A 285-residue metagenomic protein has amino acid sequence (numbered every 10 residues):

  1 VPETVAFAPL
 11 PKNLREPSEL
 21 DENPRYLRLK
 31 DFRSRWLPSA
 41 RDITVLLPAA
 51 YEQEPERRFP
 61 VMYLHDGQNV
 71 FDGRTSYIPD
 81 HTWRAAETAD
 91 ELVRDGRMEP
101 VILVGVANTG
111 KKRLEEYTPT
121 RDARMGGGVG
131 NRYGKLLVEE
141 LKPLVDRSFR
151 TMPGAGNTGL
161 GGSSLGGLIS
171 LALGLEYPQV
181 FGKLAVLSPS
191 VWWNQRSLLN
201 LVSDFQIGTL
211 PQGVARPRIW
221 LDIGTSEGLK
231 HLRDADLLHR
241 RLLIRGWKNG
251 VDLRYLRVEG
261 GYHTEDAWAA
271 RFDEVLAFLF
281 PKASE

Functional and structural regions predicted by a protein language model:
P2-E285: Non-catalytic cap/lid and distal C-terminal segments of serine-dependent acyl enzymes
